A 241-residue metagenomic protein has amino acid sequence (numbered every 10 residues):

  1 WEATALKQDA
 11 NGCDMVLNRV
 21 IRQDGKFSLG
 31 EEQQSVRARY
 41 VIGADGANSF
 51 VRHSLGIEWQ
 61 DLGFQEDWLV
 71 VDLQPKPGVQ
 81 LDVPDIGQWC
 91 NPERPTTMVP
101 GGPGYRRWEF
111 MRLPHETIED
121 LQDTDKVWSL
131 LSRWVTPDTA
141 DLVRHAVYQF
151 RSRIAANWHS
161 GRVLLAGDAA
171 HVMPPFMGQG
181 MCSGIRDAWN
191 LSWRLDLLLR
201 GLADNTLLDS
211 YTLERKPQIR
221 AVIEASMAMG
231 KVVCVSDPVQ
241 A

Functional and structural regions predicted by a protein language model:
W1-A241: Core Rossmann-like FAD-binding/catalytic domain of the broad FAD-dependent monooxygenase superfamily
